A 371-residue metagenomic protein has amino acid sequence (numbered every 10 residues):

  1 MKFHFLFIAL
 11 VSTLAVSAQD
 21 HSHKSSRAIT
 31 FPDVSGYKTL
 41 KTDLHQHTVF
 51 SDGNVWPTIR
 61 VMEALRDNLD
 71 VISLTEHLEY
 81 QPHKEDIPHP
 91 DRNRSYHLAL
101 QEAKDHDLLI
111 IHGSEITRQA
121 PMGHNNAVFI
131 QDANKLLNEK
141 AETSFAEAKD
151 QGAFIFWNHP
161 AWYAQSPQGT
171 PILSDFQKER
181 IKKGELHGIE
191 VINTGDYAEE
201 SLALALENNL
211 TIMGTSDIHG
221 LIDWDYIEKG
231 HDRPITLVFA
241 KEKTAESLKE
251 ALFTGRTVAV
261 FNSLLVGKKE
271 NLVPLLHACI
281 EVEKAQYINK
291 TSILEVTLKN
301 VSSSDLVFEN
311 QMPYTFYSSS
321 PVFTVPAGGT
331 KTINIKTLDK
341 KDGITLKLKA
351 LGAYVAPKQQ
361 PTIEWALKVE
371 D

Functional and structural regions predicted by a protein language model:
K2-F3, A141: Structural motif marking the loop-to-transmembrane transition
F3-T13: Sec-dependent N-terminal signal peptides
T13, W56, I87, I227-E228: Single-residue recognition of alpha-helix boundary sites
L14-A18: Sec/Tat signal peptide C-region and signal peptidase I cleavage site
Q19-T42, V61, G123-I130, Q168-D371: Charged catalytic cores and adjacent phosphate/nucleic-acid-binding surfaces used for phosphate/nucleic-acid chemistry
H23-F154, N158, G184, V191 (+2 more regions): A metal-dependent hydrolase metal-coordination microenvironment
